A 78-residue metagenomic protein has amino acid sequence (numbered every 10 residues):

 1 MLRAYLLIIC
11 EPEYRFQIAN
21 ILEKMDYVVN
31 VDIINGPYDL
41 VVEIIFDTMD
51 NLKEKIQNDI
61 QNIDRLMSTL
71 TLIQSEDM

Functional and structural regions predicted by a protein language model:
M1-M78: A compositional/biophysical signature of low hydrophobicity enriched in polar/charged and small residues
